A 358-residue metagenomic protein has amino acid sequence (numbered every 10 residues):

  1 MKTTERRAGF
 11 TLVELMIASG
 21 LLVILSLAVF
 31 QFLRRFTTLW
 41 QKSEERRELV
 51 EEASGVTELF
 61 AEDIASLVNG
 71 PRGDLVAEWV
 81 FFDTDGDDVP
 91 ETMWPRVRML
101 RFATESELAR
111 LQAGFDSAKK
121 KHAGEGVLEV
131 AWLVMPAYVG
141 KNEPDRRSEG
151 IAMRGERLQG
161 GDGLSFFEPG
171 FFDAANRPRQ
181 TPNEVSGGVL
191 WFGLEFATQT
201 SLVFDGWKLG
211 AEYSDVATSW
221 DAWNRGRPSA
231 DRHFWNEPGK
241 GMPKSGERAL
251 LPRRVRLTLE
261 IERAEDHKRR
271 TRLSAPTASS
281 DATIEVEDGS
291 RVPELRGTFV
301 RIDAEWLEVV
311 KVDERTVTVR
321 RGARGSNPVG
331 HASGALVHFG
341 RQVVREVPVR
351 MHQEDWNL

Functional and structural regions predicted by a protein language model:
M1-F10: N-terminal leader/signal peptides at the extreme start of proteins
F10-A61, A65: Aliphatic-rich helix starts adjacent to a transmembrane/signal segment
R35-K42, G55-E78, G160, L190-W191 (+2 more regions): Alpha-helix exit/C-cap motif
K42, E48-L49, I64-M99: Short, glycine/small-hydrophobic-rich surface segments
F60, V189, V255-L259, V309 (+1 more regions): Residue-level detector of buried hydrophobic side-chain packing in well-ordered secondary-structure elements
E91-F102, S106-A113, E265-H338: Autoprocessing Asn-cyclization modules and mimics
L100-R269, L295-R301, F339-R341, D355-L358: Intrinsically disordered, low-complexity regions enriched in Pro/Ser/Thr/Gly and acidic residues
R341-V347: Extended, charged low-complexity segments that frequently continue into or abut oligomerization scaffolds
